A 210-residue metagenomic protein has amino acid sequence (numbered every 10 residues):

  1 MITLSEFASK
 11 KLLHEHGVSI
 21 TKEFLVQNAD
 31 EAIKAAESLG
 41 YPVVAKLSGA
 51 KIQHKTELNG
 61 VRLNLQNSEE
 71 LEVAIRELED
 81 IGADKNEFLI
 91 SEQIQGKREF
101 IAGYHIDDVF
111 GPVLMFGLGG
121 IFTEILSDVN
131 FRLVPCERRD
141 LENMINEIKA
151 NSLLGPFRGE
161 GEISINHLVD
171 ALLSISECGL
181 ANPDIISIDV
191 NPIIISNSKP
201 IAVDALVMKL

Functional and structural regions predicted by a protein language model:
M1-V190, I194-L210: ATP-dependent carboxylate/acyl-activation modules
